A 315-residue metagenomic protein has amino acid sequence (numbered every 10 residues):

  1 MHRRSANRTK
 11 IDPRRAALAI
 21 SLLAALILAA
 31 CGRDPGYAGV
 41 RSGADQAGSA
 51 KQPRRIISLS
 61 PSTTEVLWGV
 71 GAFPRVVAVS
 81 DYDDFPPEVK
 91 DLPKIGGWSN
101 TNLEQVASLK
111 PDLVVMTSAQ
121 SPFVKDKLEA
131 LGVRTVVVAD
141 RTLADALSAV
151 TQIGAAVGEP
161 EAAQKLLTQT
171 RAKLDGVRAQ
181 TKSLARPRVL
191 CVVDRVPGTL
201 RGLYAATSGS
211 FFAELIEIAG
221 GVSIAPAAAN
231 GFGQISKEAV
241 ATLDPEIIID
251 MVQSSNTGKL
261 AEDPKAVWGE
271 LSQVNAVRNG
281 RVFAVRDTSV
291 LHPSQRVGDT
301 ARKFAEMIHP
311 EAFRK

Functional and structural regions predicted by a protein language model:
R3-I20: Bacterial N-terminal signal peptides that target proteins for export
L28-A30: C-terminal motif of bacterial Sec signal peptides marking the signal peptidase cleavage site
G32-P35: Bacterial signal peptide processing site
Y37, S49-R55, F123-L200, A225-A227 (+1 more regions): Extracytoplasmic substrate-binding proteins
R54-V124, I224, V252, N256: A short, structured surface patch at a secondary-structure boundary
S80, A206-F232, V252, A284: His/Asp/Glu-enriched short active-site or ligand-binding loop at hydrolase and phosphoryl-transfer sites
L103-K110, A130-L131, I235-D244: Short helices/loops that flank or line small-molecule/ion binding pockets
Q120-A130, I247-A266: A ligand-binding cleft/hinge motif common to bilobed small-molecule-binding domains
